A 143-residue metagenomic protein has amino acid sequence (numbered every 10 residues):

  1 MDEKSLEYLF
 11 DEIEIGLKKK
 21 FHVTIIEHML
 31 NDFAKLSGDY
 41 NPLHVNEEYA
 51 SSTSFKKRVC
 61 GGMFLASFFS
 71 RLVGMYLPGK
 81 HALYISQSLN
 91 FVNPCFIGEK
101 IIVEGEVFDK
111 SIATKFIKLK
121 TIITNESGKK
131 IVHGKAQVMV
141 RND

Functional and structural regions predicted by a protein language model:
M1-A82: Hot-dog-fold acyl-thioester-processing enzymes
M1-L17, C95-D143: HotDog/MaoC-like acyl-thioester-processing domains
N41, E47-S52, G62, R71-L72 (+5 more regions): Short, surface-exposed, polar/charged, turn-prone segments marking secondary-structure boundaries
P42, P78, P94, V140-R141: Proline-rich low-complexity regions
M75-E99, V103: Mid-chain, well-packed structural core segment of small domains
